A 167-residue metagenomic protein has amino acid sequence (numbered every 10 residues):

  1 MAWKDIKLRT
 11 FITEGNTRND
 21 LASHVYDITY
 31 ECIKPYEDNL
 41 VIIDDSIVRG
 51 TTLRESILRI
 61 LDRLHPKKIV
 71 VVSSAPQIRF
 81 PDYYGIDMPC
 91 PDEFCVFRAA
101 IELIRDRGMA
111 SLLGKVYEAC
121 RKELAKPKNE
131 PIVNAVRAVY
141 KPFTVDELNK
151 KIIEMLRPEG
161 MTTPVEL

Functional and structural regions predicted by a protein language model:
M1-L167: PRPP-associated nucleotide enzymes
